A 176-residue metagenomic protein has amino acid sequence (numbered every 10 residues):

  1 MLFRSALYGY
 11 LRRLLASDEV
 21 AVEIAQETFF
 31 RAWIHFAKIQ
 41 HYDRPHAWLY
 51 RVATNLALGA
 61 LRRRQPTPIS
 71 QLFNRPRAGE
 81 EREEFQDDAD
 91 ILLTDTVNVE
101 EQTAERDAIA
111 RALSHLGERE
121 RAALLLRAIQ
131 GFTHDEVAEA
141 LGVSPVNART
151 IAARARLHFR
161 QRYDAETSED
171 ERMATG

Functional and structural regions predicted by a protein language model:
G9, E23-F30, I34, D43-N55 (+1 more regions): Structural recognition of an alpha-helix C-terminal capping motif at a helix-to-coil junction
A37-R51, R64-P68, P145: Short, aromatic/basic-enriched loop-to-helix "N-cap" motif that marks the start of an alpha-helix at regulatory
Q40, T54-E83, Q102, A165: Arg/Lys-rich amphipathic alpha helix in sigma70-family domain 2
T54, L58, E120, I129 (+2 more regions): DNA-recognition helix of helix-turn-helix
Q65, R82, D88-L125, Q130-A140 (+1 more regions): Amphipathic alpha-helical segment used for protein-protein interaction
D164-G176: Short, basic, alpha-helical segments at the C-terminal edge of helix-turn-helix-like DNA-binding modules
